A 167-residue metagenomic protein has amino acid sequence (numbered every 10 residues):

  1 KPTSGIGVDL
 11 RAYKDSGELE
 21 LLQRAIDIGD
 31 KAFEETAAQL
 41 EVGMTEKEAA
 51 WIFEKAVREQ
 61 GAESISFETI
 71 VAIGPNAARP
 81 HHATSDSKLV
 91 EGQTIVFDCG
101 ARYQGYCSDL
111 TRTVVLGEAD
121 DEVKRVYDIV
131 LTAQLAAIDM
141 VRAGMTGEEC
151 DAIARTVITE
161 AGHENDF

Functional and structural regions predicted by a protein language model:
K1-F167: Active-site neighborhoods and metal-handling regions in enzymes and metal-associated proteins
